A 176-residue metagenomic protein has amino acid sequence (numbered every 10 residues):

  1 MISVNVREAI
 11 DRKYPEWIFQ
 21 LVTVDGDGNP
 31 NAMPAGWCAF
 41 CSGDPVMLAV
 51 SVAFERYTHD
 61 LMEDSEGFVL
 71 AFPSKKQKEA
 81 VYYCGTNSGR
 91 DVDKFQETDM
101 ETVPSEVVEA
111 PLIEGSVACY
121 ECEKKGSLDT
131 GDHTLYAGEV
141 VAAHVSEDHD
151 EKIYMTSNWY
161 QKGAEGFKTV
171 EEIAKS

Functional and structural regions predicted by a protein language model:
M1-S176: Basic, polyanion-binding surface patches
